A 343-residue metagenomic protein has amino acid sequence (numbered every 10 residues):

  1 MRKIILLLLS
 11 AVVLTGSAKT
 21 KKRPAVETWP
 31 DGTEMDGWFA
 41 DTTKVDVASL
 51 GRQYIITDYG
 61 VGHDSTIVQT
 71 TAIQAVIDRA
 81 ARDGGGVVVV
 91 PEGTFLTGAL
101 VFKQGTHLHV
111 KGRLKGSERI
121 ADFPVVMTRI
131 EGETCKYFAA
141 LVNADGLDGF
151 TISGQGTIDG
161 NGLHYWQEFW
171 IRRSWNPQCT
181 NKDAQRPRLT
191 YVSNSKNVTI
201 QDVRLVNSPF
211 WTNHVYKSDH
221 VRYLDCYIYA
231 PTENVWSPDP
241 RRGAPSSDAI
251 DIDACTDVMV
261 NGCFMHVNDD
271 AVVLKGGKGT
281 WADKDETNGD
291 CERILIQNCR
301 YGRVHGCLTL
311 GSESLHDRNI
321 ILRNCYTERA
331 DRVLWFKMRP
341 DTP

Functional and structural regions predicted by a protein language model:
M1-K3, G16-H107, R113-N194, T199-Q201 (+3 more regions): Extracellular "leader-to-stem" segments immediately downstream of a signal peptide or signal-anchor in secreted/lumenal
L9-S17: Hydrophobic h-region of N-terminal signal peptides that target proteins for export in Gram-negative bacteria
I77-A81, L96-Q104, W211-K217, N261-C263 (+3 more regions): Short, T/G/N/S-enriched strand-turn elements that build extracellular solenoid repeat scaffolds
G93, L308-L310, L334, M338: Transmembrane beta-strand segments that form the barrel wall of outer-membrane beta-barrel proteins
K111-R113, D148-T157, K196-N207, D219-E233 (+4 more regions): Right-handed parallel beta-helix
K182-A184, V192, V215, R242 (+3 more regions): Residue-level marker of regulatory loop/turn positions in helix-turn-helix DNA-binding domains and in histidine
P340-P343: Short, intrinsically disordered, charge-balanced linker/junction segments flanking boundaries in proteins
